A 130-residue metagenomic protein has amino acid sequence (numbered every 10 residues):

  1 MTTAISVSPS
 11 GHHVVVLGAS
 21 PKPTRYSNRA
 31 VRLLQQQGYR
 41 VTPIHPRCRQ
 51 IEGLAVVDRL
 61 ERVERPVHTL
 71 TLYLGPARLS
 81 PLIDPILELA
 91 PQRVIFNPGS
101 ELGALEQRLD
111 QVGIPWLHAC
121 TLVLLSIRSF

Functional and structural regions predicted by a protein language model:
M1-R47, E52: Hydrophobic, well-ordered beta-alpha structural blocks that scaffold small-molecule cofactor pockets
S10, R65-P66, A90: Alpha-helix C-terminal capping/helix-to-coil transition sites in glycosyltransferase folds
H13, H68-T69, R93: Structural motif
A19, P46, P98-G99, C120-T121: Short secondary-structure boundary segments
Q50-P81: Glycine-rich, highly charged phosphate/nucleotide-binding loops
L87-L109: ADP-ribose/adenylate-binding Rossmann-like module
P115-F130: Active-site capping/gating segments
